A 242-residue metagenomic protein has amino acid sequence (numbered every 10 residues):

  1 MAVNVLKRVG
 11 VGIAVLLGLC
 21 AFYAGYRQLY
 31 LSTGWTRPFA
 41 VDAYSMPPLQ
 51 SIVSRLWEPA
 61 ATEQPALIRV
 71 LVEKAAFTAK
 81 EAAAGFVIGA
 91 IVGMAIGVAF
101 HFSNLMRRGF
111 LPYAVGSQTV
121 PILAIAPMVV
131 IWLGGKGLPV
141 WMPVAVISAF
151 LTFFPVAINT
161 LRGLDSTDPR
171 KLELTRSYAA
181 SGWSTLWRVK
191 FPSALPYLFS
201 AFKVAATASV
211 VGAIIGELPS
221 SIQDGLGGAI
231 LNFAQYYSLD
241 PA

Functional and structural regions predicted by a protein language model:
M1-L31: N-terminal signal-anchor/first transmembrane alpha helix
L31-V87: Periplasmic/extracellular loop-to-transmembrane helix junction in inner-membrane transport proteins
L71-A75, A79, G109-G116, T160 (+4 more regions): Hydrophobic alpha-helical elements at and bordering transmembrane segments of multi-pass membrane proteins
A84-A114: Transmembrane-helix boundary motif in ABC transporter permease subunits
L111, V115-P155, R162-G163: Generic hydrophobic transmembrane alpha-helix motif, especially the helices
V146, W183-I215: Transmembrane alpha-helices
N159-L198: Short cytoplasmic-facing helical segments at TM-TM junctions of multi-pass membrane proteins
A201-A242: Non-cytoplasmic
